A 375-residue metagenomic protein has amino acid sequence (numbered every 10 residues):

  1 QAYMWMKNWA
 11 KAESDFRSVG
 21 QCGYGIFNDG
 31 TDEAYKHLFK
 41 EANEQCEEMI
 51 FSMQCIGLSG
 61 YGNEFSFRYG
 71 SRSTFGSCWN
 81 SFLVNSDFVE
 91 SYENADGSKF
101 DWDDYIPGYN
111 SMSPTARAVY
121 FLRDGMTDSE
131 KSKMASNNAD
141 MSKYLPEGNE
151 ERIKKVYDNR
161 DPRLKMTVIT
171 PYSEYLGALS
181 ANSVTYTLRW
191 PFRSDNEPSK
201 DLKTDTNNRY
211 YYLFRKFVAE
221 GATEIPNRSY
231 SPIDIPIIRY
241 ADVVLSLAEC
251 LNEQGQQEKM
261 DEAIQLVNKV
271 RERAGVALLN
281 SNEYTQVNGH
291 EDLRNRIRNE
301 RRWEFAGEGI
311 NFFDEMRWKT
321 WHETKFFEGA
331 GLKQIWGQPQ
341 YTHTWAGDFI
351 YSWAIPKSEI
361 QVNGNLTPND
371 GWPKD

Functional and structural regions predicted by a protein language model:
A2-M6, D15-G23, T167-T170, L247 (+4 more regions): Structured segments of extracytoplasmic/periplasmic soluble domains in secreted or envelope-associated proteins
Y3-S194: An aromatic- and glycine-enriched ligand-binding surface/loop that stacks and positions planar moieties
D15, N28-G30, K259-E262, N280-Y284: Short, glycine/acidic-rich hinge or "gate" loops at secondary-structure transitions that mediate conformational
Y35-M112, K165, S194-L202, N227-I237 (+3 more regions): Long, intrinsically disordered, low-complexity segments
K143-Y144, E150-V270: C-terminal substrate/ligand-recognition segments
